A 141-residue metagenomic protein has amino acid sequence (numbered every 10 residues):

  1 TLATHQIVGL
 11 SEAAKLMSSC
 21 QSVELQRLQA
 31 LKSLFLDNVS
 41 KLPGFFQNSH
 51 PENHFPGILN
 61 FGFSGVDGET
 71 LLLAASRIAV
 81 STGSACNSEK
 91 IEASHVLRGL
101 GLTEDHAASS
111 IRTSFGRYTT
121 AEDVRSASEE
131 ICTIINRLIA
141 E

Functional and structural regions predicted by a protein language model:
T1, H5-V23, D37-P43, Y118-A121: Amphipathic alpha-helix from the class-I
T4, N53, D105-A107: A generic structural micro-feature
H5-K15, L36, L72, S94-L97 (+2 more regions): Predominant activation on well-ordered alpha-helical scaffold segments within soluble catalytic domains
A13-L16, D37-N38, F45, L71 (+2 more regions): Localized chelating/binding microdomains that coordinate divalent metal ions or stabilize phosphate-bearing
A14, F35, F63-G65, C86 (+1 more regions): Glycine-rich beta-alpha junction loops
S18-L71: Conserved PLP-dependent catalytic core of the aminotransferase class-I/II
L59-I111: Conserved C-terminal alpha-helix-loop-beta "cap" of PLP-dependent enzymes that closes/shapes the active-site mouth
A93-E141: PLP-dependent enzyme catalytic core of the Aspartate aminotransferase-like
